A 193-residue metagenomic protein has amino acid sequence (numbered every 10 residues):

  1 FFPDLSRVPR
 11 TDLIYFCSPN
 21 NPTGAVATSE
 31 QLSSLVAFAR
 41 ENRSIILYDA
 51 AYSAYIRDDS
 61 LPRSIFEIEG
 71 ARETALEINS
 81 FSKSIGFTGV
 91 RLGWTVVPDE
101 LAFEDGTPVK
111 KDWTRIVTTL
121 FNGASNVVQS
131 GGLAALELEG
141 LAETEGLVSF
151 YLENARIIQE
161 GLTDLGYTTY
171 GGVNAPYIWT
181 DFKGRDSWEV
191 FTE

Functional and structural regions predicted by a protein language model:
F1-E193: PLP-dependent class I/II
